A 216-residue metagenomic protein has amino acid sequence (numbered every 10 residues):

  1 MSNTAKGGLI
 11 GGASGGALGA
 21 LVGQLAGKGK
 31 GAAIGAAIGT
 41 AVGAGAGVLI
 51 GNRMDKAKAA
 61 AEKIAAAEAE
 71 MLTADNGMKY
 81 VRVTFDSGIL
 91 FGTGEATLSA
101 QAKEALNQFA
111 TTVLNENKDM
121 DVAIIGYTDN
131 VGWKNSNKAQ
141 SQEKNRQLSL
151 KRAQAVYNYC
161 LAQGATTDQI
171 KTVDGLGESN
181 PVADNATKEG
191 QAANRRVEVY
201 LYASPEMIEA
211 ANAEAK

Functional and structural regions predicted by a protein language model:
M1-E62: Short, low-complexity, glycine-enriched hydrophobic/amphipathic alpha-helices that associate with lipid bilayers
G8, G16-A20, T40, K56 (+5 more regions): Extracytoplasmic/secreted proteins, especially bacterial periplasmic and envelope-associated proteins
I38-A44, T84-G92: Acidic/histidine-rich, surface-exposed loop or edge segments in extracytoplasmic proteins
A46-V48, L90-S99, Q142-N145: Second-shell loop/turn segments in exported
R53-R82: Amphipathic, membrane-active segments
G77-V81, F85-S87, G94, K118-M120 (+2 more regions): Envelope-exposed proteins and targeting segments
F91-G132, V199, M207-N212: Periplasmic peptidoglycan-binding/anchoring modules of Gram-negative envelope and division proteins
T128-E209, A215: Periplasmic OmpA-like peptidoglycan-binding domain that tethers envelope proteins to the cell wall
